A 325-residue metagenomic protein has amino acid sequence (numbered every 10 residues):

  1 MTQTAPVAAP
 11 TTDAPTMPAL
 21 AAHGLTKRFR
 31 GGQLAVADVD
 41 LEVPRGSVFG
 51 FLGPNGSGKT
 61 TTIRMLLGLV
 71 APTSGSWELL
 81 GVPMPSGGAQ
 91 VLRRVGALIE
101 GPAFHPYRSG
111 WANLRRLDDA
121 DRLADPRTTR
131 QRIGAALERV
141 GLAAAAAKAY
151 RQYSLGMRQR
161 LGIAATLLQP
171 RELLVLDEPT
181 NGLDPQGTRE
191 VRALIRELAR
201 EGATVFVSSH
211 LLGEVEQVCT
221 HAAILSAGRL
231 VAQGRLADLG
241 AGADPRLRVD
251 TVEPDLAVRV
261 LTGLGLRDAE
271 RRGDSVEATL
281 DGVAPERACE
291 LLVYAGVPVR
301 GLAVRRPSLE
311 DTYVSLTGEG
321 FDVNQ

Functional and structural regions predicted by a protein language model:
M1-R28, E319-Q325: ABC-family P-loop ATPase nucleotide-binding domain
T2, P6-P10, A37-D40, P44 (+2 more regions): N-terminal non-cleavable signal-anchor helices
M17-S226, A232: ABC transporter nucleotide-binding domains
A223, S315-G318: Short low-complexity, flexible loop/linker segments enriched in glycine and/or proline with clustered acidic
L230-R235, L261-G265: Short amphipathic beta-strand starts and helix->beta connectors
A237-A241: Short acidic-hydrophobic catalytic motif
D244-L316: Short, charged/small-residue-rich alpha-helical element at the C-terminal edge of ABC transporter nucleotide-binding
